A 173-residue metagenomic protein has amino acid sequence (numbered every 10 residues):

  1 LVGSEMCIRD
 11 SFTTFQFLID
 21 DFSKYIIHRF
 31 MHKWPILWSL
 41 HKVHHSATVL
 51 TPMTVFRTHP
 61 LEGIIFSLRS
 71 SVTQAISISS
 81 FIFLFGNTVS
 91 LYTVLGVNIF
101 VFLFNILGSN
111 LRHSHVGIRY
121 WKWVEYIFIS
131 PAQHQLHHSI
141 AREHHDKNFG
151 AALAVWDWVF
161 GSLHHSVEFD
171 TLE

Functional and structural regions predicted by a protein language model:
L1-I8: Short, small-residue-biased leader/transition segments that mark boundaries at the very start of proteins
R9-L172: Membrane-embedded catalytic scaffold of the fatty acid hydroxylase/desaturase
